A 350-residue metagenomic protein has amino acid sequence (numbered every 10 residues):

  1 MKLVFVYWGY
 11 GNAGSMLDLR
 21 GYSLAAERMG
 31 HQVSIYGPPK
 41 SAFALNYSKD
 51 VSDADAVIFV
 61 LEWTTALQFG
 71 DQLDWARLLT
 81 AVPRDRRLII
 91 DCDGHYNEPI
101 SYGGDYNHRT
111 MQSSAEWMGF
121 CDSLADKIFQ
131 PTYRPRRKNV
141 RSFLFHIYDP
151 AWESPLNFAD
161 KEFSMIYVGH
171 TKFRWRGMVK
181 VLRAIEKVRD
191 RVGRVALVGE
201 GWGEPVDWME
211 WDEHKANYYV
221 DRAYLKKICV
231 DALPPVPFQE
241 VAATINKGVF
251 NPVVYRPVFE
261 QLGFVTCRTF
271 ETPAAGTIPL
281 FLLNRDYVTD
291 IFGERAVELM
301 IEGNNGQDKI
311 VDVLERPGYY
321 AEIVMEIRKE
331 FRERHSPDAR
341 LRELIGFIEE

Functional and structural regions predicted by a protein language model:
K2-Y47, L61-R77, G94, G104-E294: Nucleotide-sugar donor-binding catalytic core of glycosyltransferases
S48-D50, T244, K309, F347: CheY-like receiver
S52-D53, Q68-R87, S101: Glycosyltransferases and closely related glycan-assembly transferases that use nucleotide-activated donors
D53-A54, A275: Proline-aspartate-enriched helix->loop->beta-strand connector
D55-A56, W63: A conserved catalytic-core segment of Leloir-type glycosyltransferases
V57-I58, L79-E98, H108-M111: Active-site proximal beta-strand in glycosyltransferases
T266, A296-N304, D312-G318: Conserved acidic donor-binding segment of nucleotide-sugar-dependent glycosyltransferases
L314-I348: A charged, aromatic-enriched C-terminal amphipathic alpha-helix characteristic of glycosyltransferases across folds
